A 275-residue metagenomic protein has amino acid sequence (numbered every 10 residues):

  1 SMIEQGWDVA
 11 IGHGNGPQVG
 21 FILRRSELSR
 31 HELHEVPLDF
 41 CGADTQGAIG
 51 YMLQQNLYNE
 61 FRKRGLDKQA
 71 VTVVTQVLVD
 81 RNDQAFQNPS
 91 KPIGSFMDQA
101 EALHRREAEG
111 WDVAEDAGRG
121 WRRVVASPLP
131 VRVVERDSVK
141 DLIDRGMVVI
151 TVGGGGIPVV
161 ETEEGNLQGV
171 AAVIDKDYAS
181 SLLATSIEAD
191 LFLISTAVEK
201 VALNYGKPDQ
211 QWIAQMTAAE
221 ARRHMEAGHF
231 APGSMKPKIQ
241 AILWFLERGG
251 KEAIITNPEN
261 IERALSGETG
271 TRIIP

Functional and structural regions predicted by a protein language model:
S1-P275: C-terminal catalytic "cap/lid" subdomain
